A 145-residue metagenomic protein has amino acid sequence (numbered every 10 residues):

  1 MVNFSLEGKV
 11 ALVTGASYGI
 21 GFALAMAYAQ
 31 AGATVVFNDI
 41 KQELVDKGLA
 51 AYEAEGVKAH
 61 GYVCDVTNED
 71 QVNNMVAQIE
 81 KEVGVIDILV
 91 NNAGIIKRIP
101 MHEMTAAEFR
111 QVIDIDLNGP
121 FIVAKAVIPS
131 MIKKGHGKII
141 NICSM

Functional and structural regions predicted by a protein language model:
M1-V10: Flexible N-terminal pre-Rossmann segment of NAD(P)-dependent oxidoreductases
V10, S17-G19: Conserved glycine-rich cofactor-binding loop
A33-G48: Conserved glycine-rich Rossmann-like NAD(P)H-binding loop of the short-chain dehydrogenase/reductase
Q42-E43, Y62-M75, A106: The beta1-alpha1 cofactor-binding region of Rossmann-like NAD(H)/NADP(H)-dependent oxidoreductases
P100-M101, E108-I113: Substrate-binding pocket helix/loop in short-chain dehydrogenase/reductase
A124-K125: A short, exposed helix-loop element centered on a Lys and neighboring polar residues
S144: Residue(s) in the substrate-gating loop at a strand-loop-helix junction that position the organic substrate next
